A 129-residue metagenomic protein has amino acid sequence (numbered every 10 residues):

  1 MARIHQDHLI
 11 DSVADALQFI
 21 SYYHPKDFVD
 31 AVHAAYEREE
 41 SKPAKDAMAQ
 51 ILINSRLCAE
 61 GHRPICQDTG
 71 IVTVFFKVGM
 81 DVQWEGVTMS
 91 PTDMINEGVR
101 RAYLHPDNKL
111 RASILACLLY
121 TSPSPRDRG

Functional and structural regions predicted by a protein language model:
R3-H62, Q67, I71-T73, M80-A116: Alpha/propeptide regions of enzymes that mature by internal proteolysis
Y120-G129: Single conserved hydrophobic/aromatic residue that forms the stacking wall/gate of nucleotide- or nucleobase-binding
